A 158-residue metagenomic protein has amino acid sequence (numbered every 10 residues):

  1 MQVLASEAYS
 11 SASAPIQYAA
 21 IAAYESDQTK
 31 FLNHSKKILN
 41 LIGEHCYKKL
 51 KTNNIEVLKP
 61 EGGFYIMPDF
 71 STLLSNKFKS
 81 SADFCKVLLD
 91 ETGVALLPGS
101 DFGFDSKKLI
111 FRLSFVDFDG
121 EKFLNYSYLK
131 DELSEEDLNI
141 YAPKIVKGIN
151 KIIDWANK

Functional and structural regions predicted by a protein language model:
M1-K158: PLP-dependent class I/II
